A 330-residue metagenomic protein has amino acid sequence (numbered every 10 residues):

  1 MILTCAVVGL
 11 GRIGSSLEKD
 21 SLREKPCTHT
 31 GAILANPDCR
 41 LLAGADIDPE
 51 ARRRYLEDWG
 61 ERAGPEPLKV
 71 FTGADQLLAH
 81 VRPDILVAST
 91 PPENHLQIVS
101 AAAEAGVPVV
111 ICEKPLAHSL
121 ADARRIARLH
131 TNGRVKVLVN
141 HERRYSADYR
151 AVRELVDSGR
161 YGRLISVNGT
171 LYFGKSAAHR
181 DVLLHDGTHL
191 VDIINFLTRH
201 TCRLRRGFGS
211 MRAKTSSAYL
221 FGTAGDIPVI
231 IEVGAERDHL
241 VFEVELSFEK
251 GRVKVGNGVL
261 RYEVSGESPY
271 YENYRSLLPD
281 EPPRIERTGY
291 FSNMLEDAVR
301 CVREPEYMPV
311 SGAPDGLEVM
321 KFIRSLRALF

Functional and structural regions predicted by a protein language model:
M1-I2, I85-V87, D297-F330: C-terminal helix-rich "cap/oligomerization" subdomain common to oxidoreductases
M1-R62: N-terminal Rossmann-like dinucleotide-binding module
C39-A43, P67-L68, D84-L86, D181: Short active-site oxyanion
E50, P65-L129: Beta-loop-alpha module in the N-terminal Rossmann-like domain of NAD(P)-dependent dehydrogenases, especially those
I85, L116-S176: A contiguous active-site-proximal alpha/beta segment in oxidoreductase catalytic domains
I111-C112, V137-V139, V255: Hydrophobic residues in well-ordered beta-strands that form the structural core
N140-A147, Y172-L204, M294, D315-G316: Mid-domain beta-loop-alpha active-site segment that forms a flexible, acidic cofactor/metal-binding surface
H185-E263, R287-E306, I323-L326: Contiguous beta-strand/loop segments that form the cofactor/metal-binding neighborhood of enzyme cores
